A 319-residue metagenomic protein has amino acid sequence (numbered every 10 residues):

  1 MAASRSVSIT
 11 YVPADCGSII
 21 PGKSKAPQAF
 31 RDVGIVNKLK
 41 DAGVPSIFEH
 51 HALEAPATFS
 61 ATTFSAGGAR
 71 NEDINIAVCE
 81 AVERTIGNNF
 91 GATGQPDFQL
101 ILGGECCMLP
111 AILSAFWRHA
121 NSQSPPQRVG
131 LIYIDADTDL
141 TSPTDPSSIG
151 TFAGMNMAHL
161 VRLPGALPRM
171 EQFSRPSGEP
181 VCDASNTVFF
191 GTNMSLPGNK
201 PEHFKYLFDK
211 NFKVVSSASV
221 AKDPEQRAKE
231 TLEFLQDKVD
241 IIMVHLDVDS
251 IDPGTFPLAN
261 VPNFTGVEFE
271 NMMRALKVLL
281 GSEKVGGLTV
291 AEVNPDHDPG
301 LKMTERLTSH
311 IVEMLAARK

Functional and structural regions predicted by a protein language model:
A2-K319: Conserved alpha-helical scaffold segments that buttress catalytic/binding sites
